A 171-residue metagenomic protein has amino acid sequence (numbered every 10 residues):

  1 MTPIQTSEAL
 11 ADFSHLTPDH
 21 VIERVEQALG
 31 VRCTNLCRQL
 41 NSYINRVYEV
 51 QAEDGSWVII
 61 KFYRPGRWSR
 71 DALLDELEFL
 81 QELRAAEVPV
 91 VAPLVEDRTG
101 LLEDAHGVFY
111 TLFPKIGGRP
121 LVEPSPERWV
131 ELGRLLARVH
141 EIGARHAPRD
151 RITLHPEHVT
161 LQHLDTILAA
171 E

Functional and structural regions predicted by a protein language model:
M1-D97: Conserved NTP-binding catalytic cores of kinases and kinase-like/nucleotidyltransferase enzymes across multiple kinase
G30, R64-P65, I116-L121, A144 (+1 more regions): A broad detector of the eukaryotic-type serine/threonine protein kinase catalytic domain
E76-L77, F109, W129, L136: Amphipathic alpha-helical segments in well-structured domains
A86, E96, L112-R119, L135-H146: Mid-sequence acidic-hydrophobic segments that form the walls of catalytic/ligand-binding cavities or oligomerization
D97-R98, T153: Conserved beta-strand edge residues that scaffold enzyme active sites
R98-W129: Conserved structural core of kinase catalytic domains
V122-E171: A cross-family kinase active-site recognition segment
